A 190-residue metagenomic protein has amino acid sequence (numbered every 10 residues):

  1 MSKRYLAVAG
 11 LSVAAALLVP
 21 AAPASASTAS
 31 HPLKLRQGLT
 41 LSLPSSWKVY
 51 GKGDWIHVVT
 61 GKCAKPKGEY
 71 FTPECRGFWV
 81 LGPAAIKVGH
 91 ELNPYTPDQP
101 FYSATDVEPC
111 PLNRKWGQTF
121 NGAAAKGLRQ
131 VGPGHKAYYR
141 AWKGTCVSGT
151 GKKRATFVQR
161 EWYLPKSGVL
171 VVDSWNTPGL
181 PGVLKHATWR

Functional and structural regions predicted by a protein language model:
S2-G68, E74, T150-G151, K166-R190: N-terminal targeting sequences that direct proteins away from the cytosol to non-cytosolic compartments
G53-G168, S174-P181: Conserved polar/disulfide-associated segments of primarily extracytoplasmic proteins
